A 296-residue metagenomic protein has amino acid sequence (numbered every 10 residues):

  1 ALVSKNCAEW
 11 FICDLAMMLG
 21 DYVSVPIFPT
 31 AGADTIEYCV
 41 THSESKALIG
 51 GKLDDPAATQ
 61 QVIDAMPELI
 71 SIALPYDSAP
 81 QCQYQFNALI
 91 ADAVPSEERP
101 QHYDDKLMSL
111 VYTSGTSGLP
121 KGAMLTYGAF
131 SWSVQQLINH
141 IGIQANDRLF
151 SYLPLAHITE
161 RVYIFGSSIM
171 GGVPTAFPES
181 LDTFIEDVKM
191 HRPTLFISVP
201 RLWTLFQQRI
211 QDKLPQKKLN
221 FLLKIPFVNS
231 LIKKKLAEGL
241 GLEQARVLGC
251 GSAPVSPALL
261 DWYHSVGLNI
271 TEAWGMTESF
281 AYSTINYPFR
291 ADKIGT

Functional and structural regions predicted by a protein language model:
A1-A33: Conserved AMP-binding/adenylate-forming
D14-G20, H42, G166-M170, Q207 (+1 more regions): Short hydrophobic alpha-helices that are characteristic scaffold elements of the AMP-binding
D54-D104, I210-G239: ANL superfamily adenylate-forming
A93-Y112, L119, G142-R148: Conserved pre-ATP/AMP-binding loop-to-beta segment of ANL
M108-V134: Conserved AMP-binding A3 loop
S131-R148, L155-K235, Q244, N269: Conserved AMP-binding/adenylation subdomain of ANL enzymes
A176-P178, Q244-C250, P257-T296: Conserved ATP-binding loop and adjacent catalytic segment of the adenylate-forming AMP-binding
